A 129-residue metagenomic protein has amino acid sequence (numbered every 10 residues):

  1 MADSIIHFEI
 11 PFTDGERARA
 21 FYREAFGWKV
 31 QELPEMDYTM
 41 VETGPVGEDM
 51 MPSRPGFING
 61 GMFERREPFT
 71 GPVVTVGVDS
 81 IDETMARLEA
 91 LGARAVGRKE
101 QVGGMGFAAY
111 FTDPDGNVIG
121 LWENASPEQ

Functional and structural regions predicted by a protein language model:
M1-F21, G71-V76, E123-Q129: N-terminal beta-strand motif that seeds the catalytic metal site of vicinal oxygen chelate
A2, E9-G56: Core segments of cupin and vicinal oxygen chelate
I6, I10, M85-Q129: Vicinal oxygen chelate
D14, S80, D113: Acidic di-acidic motifs
E35-Y38, F69-T70, V102-F107: Short acidic/glycine-enriched loop/turn segments that link adjacent beta-strands
V46-G47, P68, P127: Active-site/binding-pocket entry motifs
R66-R94: Mid-chain, well-packed structural core segment of small domains
